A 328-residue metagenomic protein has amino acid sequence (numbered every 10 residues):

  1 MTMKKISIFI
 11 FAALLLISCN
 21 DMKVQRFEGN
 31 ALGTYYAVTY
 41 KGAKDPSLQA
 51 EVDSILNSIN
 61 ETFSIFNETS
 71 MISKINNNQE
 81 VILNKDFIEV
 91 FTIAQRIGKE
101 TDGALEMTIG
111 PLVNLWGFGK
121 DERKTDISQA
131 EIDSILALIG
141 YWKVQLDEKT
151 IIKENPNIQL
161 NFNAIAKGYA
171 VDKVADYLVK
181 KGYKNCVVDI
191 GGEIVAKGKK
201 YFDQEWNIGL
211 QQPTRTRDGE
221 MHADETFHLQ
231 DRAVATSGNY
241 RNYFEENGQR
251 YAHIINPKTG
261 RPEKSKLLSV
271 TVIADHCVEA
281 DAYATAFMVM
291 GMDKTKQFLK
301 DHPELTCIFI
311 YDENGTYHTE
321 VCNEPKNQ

Functional and structural regions predicted by a protein language model:
T2-S7, I17-Q328: Mature catalytic core of soluble alpha/beta enzymes
A13-L14: Repetitive helical segments and hydrophobic/amphipathic motifs
